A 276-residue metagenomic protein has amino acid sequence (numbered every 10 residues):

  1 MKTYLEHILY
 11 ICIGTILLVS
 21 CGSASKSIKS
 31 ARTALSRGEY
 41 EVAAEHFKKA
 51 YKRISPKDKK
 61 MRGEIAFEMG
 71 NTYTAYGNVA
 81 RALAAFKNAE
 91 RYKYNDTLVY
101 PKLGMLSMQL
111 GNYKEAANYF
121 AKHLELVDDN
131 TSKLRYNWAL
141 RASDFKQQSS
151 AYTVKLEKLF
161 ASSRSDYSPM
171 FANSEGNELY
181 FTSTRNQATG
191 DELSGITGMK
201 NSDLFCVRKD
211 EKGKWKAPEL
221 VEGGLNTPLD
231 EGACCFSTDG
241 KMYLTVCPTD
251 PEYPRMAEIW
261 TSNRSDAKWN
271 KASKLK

Functional and structural regions predicted by a protein language model:
R37, A75, N95-M105, Q109-K276: Short, conserved micro-motifs composed of acidic
K49-K52, N88-R91, L124-E125: Conserved structural position within tetratricopeptide repeats
